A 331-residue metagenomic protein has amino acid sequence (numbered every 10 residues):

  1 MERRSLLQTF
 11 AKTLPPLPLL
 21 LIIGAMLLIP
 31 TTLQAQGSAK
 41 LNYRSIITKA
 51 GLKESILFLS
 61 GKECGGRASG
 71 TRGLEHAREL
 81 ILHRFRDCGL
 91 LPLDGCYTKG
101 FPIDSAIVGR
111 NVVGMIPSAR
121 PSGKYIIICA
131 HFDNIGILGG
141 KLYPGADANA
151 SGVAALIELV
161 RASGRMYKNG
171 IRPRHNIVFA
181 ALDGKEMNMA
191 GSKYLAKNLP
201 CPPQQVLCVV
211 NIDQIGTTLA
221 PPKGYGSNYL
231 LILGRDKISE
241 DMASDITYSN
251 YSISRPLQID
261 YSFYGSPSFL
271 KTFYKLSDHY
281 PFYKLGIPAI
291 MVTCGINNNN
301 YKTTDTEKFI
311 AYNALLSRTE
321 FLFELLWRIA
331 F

Functional and structural regions predicted by a protein language model:
M1-G37: Bacterial Sec-dependent N-terminal signal peptides
G37-H76, C88, L93, N298-D305: N-terminal capping segment at the start of a domain
I47, G51-F58, R72-D87, C96 (+6 more regions): Extracytoplasmic/secreted proteins, especially bacterial periplasmic and envelope-associated proteins
L59, F85, P102-G139: Acidic/His- and Gly-rich active-site-bordering loop/insert found across diverse amide/peptide-bond hydrolases
R67-P117: A non-catalytic alpha/beta surface segment that caps or lines the substrate-entry region of metallo-dependent hydrolase
H83, I296-F331: His/Asp/Glu-rich mid-to-C-terminal helical/loop segments that flank catalytic regions of hydrolases
G114, I128, D133-M187, L322: Alpha-helical metal-binding/catalytic segments enriched in His/Glu/Asp
L182-Y283, A289: Metal-dependent peptidase/peptidase-like ectodomains
